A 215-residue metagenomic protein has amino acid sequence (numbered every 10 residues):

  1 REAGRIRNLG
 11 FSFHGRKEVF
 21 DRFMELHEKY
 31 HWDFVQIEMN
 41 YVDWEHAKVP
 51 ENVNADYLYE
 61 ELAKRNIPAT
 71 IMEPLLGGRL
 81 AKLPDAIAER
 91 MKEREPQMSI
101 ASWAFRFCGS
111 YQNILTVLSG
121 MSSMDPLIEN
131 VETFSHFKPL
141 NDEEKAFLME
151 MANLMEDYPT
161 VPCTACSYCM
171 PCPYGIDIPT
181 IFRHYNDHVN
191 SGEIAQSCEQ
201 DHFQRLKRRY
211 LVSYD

Functional and structural regions predicted by a protein language model:
R1, G15-Y30: Distinct, well-ordered alpha-helical segments
E2-G10, P68: Short beta-strand/loop segments at the ligand-binding rim of alpha/beta enzyme cores
R7-S12, T116-L118: Short catalytic-loop micro-motif centered on adjacent basic/acidic residues
S12-R16, I37-V42, M72-G77, S122: Active-site beta-loop-alpha junctions enriched in small/polar residues
H27-H46: Aromatic- and acid-rich polysaccharide-binding/catalytic face of secreted or lumenal carbohydrate-active enzymes
K29-H31, Y57-D215: Structured C-terminal cap/extension of enzyme domains
D43-P50, M151: Short, charged, surface-exposed secondary-structure boundary motifs
V49-L58: Charged helix-capping and loop-helix junction motifs
